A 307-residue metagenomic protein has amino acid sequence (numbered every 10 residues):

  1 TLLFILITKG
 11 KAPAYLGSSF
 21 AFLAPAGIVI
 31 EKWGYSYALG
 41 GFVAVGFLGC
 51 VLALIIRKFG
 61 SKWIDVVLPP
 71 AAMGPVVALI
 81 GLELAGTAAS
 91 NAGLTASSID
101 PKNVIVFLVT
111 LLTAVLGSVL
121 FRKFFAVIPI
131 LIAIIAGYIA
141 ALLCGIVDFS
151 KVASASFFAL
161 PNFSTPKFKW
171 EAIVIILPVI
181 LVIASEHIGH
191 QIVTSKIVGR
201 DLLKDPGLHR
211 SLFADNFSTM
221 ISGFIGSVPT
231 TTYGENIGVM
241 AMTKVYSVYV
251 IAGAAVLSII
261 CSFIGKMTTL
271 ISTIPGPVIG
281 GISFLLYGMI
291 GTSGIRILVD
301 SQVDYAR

Functional and structural regions predicted by a protein language model:
T1, G93, S98-D100, A126-H209: Helix-loop-helix hairpins and the membrane-proximal interhelical loops of multi-pass alpha-helical transport proteins
T1-G34: N-terminal signal-anchor module of multipass membrane proteins
T1-T8, P178-V248: Membrane-embedded helical hairpins/re-entrant loop segments and their flanking transmembrane helices within multi-pass
G10-F22, I64-M73, A126-L131, S227-N236 (+2 more regions): Short, non-helical or kinked segments that cap or interrupt transmembrane helices
K11-P13, P70-M73, I176, K204-H209 (+1 more regions): The feature identifies polytopic integral membrane transport proteins across all domains of life
Y15-S19, K102-L111, G207-A214: Short hydrophobic alpha-helical membrane-embedded segments
E31-S150, G253-R307: Membrane-embedded alpha-helical modules
Y35-S36, P70, K102-I105, T165-I173 (+3 more regions): Membrane-interfacial loop-to-helix junctions in multi-pass transporters
